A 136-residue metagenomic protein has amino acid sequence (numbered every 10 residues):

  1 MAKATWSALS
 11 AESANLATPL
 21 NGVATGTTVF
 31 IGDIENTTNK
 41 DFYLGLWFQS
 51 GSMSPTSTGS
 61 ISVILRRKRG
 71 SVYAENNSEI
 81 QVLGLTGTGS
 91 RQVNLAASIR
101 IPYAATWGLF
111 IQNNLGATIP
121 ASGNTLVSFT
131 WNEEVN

Functional and structural regions predicted by a protein language model:
M1-K40: Solvent-exposed, flexible loop/coil segments flanking beta-strands in beta-rich domains
M1-N15, N113-N136: C-terminal interaction-tip segments
I31-D33, R91-R100: Exposed aromatic-hydrophobic patches
D41-L46, R100-A121: Noncatalytic modules at the cell exterior or secretory-pathway interfaces, chiefly beta-strand-rich lectin/adhesion
L46-P55: Short amphipathic, basic-aromatic surface patches that mediate peripheral association with negatively charged
T56-V63: Short coil-to-beta strand junction motifs in C2/discoidin
I64-G70, Q112: Predominantly extracellular/luminal cell-surface or secreted proteins
N76-T88: Solvent-exposed serine/threonine-rich low-complexity stretches and specific carbohydrate-binding patches
